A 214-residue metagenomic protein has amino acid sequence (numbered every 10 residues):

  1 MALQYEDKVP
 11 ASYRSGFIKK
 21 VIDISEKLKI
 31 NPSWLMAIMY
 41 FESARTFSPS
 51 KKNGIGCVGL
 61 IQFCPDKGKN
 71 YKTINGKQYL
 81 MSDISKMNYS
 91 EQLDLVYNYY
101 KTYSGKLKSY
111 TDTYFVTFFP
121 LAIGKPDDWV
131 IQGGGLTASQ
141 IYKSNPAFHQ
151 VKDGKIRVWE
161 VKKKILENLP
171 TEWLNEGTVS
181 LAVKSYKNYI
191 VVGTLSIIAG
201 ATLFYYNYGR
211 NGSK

Functional and structural regions predicted by a protein language model:
M1-D23, K27-K29, E167-S185, Y208-K214: Intrinsically disordered, highly charged
A2-H149, D153, V161: Catalytic glycan-binding domains that act on GlcNAc-containing polysaccharides
L136-K187: Active-site or metal-binding loop neighborhoods of secreted/extracellular toxin and effector enzymes
V183-S213: Single-pass alpha-helical membrane anchors
